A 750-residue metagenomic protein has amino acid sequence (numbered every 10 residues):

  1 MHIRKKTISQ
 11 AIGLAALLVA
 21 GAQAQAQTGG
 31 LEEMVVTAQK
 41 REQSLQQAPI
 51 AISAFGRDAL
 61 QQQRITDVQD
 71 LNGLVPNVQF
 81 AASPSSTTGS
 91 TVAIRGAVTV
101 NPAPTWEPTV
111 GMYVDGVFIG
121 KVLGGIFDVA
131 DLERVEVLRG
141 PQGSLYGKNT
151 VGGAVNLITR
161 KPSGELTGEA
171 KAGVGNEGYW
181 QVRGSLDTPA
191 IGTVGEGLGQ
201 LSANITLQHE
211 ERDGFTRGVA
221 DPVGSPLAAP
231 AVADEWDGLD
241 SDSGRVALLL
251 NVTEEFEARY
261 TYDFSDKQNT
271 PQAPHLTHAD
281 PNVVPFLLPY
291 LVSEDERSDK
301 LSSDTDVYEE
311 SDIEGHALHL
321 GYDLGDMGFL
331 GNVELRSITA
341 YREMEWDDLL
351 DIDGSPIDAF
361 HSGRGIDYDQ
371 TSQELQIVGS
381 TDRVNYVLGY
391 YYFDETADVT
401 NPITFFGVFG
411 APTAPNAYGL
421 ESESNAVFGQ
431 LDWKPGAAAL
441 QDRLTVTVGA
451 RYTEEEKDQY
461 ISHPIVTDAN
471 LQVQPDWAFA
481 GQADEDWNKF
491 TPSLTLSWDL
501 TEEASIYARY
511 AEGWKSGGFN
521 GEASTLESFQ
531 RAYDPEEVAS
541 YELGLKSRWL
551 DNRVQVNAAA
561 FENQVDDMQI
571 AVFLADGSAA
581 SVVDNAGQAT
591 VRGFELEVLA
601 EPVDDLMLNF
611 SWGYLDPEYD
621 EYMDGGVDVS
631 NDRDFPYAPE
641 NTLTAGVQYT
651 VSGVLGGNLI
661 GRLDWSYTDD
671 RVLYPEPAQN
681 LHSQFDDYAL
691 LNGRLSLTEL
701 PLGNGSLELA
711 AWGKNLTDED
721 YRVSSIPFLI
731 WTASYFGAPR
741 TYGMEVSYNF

Functional and structural regions predicted by a protein language model:
H2, K6, Q10-G13, Q370-V378 (+6 more regions): Conserved C-terminal beta-signal and adjacent last beta-strands/turns of outer-membrane beta-barrel proteins
L17, G30-E165, L543: Acidic, small-polar-rich N-terminal luminal/periplasmic segments of exported/outer-membrane proteins
E107-T109, K121, A130-R139, S144-A228 (+7 more regions): Outer-membrane beta-barrel translocator/receptor signature
G164-E165, G173, S185, P189-Y290 (+6 more regions): Periplasmic-side early beta-strands and strand-to-turn transitions of outer-membrane beta-barrels
T188, G192-V194, G315-D323, G328 (+8 more regions): Membrane-embedded beta-barrel scaffold of Gram-negative outer-membrane proteins
P222-W236, Y260, Y386-T501: Signature of Gram-negative outer-membrane beta-barrel scaffolds
Q268-A279, E345, D394-F405, I461 (+9 more regions): Surface-exposed extracellular loop regions of Gram-negative outer-membrane beta-barrel proteins, predominantly
N385-V387, V446, E454, E562-Q564 (+2 more regions): Gram-negative outer-membrane beta-barrel transporters
